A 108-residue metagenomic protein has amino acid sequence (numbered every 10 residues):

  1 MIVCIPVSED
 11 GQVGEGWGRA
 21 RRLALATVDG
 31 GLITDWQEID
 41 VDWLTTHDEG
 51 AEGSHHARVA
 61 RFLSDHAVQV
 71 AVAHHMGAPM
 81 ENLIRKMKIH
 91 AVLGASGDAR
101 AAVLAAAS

Functional and structural regions predicted by a protein language model:
M1-R58, D65, R85, H90-S108: Non-catalytic interface/targeting segments
M76-E81: Short, glycine/polar-rich helix-capping loops at beta-to-alpha or helix-loop-helix junctions that flank or form
